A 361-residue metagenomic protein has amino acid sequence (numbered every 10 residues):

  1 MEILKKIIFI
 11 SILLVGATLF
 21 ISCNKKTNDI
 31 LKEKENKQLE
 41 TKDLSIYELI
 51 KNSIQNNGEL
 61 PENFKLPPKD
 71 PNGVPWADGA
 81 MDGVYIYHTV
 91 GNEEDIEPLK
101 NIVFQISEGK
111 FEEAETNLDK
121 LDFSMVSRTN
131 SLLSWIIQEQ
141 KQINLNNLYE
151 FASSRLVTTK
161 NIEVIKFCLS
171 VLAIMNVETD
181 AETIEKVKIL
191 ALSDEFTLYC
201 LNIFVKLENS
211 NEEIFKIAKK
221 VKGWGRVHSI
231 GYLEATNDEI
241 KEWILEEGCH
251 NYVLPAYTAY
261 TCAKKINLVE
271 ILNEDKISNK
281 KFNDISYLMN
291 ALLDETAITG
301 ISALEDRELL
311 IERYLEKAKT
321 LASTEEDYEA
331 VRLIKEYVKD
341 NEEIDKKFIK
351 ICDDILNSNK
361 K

Functional and structural regions predicted by a protein language model:
I21-S22: C-terminal motif of bacterial Sec signal peptides marking the signal peptidase cleavage site
E40-E113, N117, M125-L133, N144-L145 (+1 more regions): Long internal repeat-built scaffold domains in very large eukaryotic proteins
V126-N130, T159-F167, D180, A191-Y199 (+3 more regions): Generic helix N-cap/helix-start motif at coil->alpha-helix transitions
R128-D180, I189-A191: Alpha-solenoid helical-repeat scaffolds
E139, I174-E178, K206-L207, Y232-T236 (+6 more regions): Residue-level signature of the C-terminal ends
A152-S153, I184-V187, E213-K216, I244: Buried hydrophobic core positions in alpha-solenoid tandem helical repeats
C168-L169, L201, F215, S229-I230 (+1 more regions): Hydrophobic core positions within HEAT/HEAT-like alpha-solenoid repeats
A218-S302: Long alpha-helical HEAT/HEAT-like repeat alpha-solenoid scaffolds in very large eukaryotic proteins, especially those
